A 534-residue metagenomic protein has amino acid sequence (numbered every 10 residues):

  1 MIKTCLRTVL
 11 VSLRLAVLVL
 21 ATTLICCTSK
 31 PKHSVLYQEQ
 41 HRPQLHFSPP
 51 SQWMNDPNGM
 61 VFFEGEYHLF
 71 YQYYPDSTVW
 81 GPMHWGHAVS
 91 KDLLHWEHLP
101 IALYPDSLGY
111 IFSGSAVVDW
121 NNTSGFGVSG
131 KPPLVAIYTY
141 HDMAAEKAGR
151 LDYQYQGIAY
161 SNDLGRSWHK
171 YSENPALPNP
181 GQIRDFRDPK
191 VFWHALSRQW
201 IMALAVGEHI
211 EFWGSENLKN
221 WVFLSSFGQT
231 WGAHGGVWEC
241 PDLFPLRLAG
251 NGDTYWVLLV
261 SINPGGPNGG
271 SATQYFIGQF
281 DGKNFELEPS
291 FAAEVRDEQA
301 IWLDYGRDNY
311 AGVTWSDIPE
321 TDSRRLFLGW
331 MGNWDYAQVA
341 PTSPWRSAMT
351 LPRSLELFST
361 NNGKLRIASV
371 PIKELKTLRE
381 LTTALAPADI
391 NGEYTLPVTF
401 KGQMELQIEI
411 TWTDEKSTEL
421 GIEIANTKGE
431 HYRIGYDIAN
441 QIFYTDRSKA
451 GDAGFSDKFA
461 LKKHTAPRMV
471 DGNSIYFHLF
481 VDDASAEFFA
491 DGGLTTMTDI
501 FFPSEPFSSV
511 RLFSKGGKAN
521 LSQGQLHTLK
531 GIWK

Functional and structural regions predicted by a protein language model:
I2-A16: Bacterial N-terminal signal peptides that target proteins for export
L24-C26: C-terminal motif of bacterial Sec signal peptides marking the signal peptidase cleavage site
K32-N58, S77-W80, W96-S129, G165-W193 (+5 more regions): Surface loop/turn signatures of beta-propeller and other carbohydrate-active proteins
D56-D76, H98-A102, V117-V118, G125-L151 (+6 more regions): Hydrophobic core segments of beta-strands in well-ordered, beta-rich domains
Y67, N162, F212-G214, N220-S226 (+7 more regions): Catalytic-domain carbohydrate-binding cleft regions of carbohydrate-active enzymes
M83-W85, Q154-Q156, E208-I210, T273 (+3 more regions): Repetitive beta-architecture junctions, highlighting loop-to-beta-strand starts across blade-like repeats
G86-S90, Y155-D163, S215-E216, S271-G282 (+1 more regions): Beta-propeller blade signature
G250, Q274, Q279-K534: Beta-rich accessory regions
